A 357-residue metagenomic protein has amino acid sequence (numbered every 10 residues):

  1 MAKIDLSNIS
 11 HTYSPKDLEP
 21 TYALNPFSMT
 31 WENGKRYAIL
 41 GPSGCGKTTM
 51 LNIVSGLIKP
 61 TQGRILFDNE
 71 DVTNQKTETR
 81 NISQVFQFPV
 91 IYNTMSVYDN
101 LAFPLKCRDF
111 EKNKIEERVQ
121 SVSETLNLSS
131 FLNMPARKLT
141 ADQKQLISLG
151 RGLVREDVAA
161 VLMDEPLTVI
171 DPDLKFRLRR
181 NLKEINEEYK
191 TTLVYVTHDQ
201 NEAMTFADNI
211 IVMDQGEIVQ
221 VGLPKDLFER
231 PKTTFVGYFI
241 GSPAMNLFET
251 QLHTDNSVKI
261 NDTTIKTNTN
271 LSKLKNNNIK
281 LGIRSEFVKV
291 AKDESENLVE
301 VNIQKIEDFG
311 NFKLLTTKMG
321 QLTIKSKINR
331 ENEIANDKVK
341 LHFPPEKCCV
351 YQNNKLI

Functional and structural regions predicted by a protein language model:
M1-L6, T12-P26, N74-K76, D109: A short, flexible loop at the N-terminus of ABC-type nucleotide-binding domains that lies
L40-P42: The feature captures the beta-strand-to-loop junction immediately N-terminal to the Walker
T48-L51, I147-L149: ABC ATPase nucleotide-binding domain helices that frame the ATP-binding cleft
S55: Helix-to-loop junction immediately C-terminal to a conserved catalytic motif
T61-R64, Q215: Conserved coupling/switch loops of ABC nucleotide-binding domains, chiefly the family-specific signature
G63-D71: Conserved ABC transporter NBD signature motif
N81, Q87, I91, M95-K232: ABC ATPase nucleotide-binding domains
M245, D255-I357: Non-catalytic connector elements of ABC transporters
